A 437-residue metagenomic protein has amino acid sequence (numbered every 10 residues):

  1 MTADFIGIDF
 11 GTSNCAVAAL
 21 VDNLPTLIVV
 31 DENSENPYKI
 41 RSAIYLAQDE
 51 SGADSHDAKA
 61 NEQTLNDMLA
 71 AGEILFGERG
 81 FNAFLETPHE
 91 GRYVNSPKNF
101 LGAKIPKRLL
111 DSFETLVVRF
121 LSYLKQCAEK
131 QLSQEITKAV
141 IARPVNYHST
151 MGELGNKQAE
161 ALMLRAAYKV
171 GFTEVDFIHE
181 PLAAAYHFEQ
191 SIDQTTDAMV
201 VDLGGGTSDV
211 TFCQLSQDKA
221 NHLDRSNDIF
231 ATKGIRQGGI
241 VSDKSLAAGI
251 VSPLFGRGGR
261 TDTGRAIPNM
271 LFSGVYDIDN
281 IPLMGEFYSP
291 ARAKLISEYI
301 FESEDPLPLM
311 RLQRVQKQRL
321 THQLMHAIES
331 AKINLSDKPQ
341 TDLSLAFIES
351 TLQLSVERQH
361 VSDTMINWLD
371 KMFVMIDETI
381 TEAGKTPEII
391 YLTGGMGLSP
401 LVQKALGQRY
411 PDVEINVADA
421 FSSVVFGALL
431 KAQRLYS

Functional and structural regions predicted by a protein language model:
M1-G7, T12-T26, L85-V200, Q217 (+4 more regions): Nucleotide/phosphate-binding catalytic cleft detector across ATP-hydrolyzing and phosphate-transferring enzymes
M1-I105, K233, G238-L271: Early-domain small/polar-rich strand-loop-helix modules and first-structured segments of the mature chain
I8-N14, P144, V201-D209, G238-G239 (+1 more regions): A short acidic Gly-Thr/Ser loop motif
S133-V145, T263-R265, A383-G395: Short glycine-rich phosphate-binding loop at a beta-alpha junction
M163, T196-T211, L392-G395, V402 (+3 more regions): Extended, hydrophobic alpha-helical segments in both membrane/secreted and soluble proteins
V170-I178, K404-L429: Conserved phosphate-binding/catalytic loops in two-lobed NTP-binding clefts
Q214-F347: Phosphate-binding glycine-rich/basic clefts of nucleotide- and phosphate-handling proteins, predominantly
K371-I389, L398-V413: ATP-binding/phosphotransfer module of carbohydrate and carboxylate kinases, centering on a glycine-rich
